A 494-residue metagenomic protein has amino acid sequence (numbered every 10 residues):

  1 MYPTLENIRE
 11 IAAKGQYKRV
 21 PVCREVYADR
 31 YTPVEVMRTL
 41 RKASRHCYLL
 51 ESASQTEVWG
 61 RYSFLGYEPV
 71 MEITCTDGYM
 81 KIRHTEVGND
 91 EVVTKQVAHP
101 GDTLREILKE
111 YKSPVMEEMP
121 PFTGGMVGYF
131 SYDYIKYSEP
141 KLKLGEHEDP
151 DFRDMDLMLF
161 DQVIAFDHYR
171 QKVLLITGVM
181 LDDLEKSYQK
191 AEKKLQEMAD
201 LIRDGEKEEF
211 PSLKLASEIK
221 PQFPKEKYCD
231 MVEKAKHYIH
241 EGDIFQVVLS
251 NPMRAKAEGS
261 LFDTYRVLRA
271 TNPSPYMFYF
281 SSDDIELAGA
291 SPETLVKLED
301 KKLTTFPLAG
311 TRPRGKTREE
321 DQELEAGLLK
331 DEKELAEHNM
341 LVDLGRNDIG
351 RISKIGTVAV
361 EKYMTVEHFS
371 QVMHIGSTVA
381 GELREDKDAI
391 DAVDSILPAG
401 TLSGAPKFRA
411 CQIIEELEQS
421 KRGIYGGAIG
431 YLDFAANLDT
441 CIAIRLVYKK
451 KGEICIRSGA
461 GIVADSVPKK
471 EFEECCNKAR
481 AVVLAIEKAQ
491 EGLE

Functional and structural regions predicted by a protein language model:
M1-E494: Extended alpha-helical targeting/anchoring segments, especially N-terminal organellar/secretory targeting helices
